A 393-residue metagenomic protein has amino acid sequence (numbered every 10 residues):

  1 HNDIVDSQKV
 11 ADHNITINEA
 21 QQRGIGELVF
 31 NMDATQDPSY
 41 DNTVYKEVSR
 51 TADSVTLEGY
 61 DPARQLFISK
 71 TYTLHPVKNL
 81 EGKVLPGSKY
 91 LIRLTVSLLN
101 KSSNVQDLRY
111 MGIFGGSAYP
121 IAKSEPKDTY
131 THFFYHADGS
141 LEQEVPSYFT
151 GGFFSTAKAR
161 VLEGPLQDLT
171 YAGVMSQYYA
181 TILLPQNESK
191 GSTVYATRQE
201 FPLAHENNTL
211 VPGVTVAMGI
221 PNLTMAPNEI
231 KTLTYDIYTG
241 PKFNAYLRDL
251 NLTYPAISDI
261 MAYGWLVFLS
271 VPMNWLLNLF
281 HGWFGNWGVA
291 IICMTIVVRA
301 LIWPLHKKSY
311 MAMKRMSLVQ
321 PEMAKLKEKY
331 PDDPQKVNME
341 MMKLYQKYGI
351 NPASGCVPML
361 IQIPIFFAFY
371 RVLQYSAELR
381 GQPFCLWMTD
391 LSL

Functional and structural regions predicted by a protein language model:
H1-A256: Soluble non-transmembrane domains of integral membrane proteins
R64, V96, Y110, S117-K127 (+3 more regions): Helix-loop-helix
